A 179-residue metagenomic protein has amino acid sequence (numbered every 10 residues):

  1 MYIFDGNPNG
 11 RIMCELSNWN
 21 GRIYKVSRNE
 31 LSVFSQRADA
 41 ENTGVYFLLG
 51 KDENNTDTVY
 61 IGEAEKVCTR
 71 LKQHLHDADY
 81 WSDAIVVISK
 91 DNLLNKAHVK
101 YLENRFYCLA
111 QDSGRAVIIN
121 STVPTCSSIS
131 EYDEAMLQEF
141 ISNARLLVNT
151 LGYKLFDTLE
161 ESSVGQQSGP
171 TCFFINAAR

Functional and structural regions predicted by a protein language model:
M1-I61, E65-Q73, L93, A97 (+4 more regions): GIY-YIG nuclease catalytic motif and its immediate N-terminal context
C68, H74-T158: Contiguous mid-protein beta-loop-alpha structural module that forms a pocket-lining wall or clamp of enzyme active
